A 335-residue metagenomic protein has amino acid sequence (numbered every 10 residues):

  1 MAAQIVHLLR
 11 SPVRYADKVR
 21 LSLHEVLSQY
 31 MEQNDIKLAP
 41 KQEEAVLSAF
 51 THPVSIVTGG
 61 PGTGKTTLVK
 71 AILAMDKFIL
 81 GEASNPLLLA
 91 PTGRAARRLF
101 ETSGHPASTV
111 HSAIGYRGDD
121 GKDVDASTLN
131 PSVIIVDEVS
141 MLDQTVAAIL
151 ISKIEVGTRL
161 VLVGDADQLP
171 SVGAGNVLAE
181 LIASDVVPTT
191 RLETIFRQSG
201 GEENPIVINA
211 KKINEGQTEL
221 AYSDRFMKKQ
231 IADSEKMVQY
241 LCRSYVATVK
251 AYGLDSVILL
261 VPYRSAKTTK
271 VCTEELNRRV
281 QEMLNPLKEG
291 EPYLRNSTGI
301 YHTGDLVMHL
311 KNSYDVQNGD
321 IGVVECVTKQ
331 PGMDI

Functional and structural regions predicted by a protein language model:
M1-S22: Interdomain "pre-motor" coupling segment immediately N-terminal to P-loop NTPase/helicase cores
L21-Q29, S223-F226: Short conserved motifs of the RecA-like P-loop NTPase core
E25-P53: Conserved pre-motif I regulatory segment
E43-V46, F50-D224: ASCE P-loop NTPase helicase motor core
D167-D315, E325-K329: Conserved helicase motor core of P-loop NTPases
Q330-I335: Short aromatic-glycine-enriched beta-strand elements
